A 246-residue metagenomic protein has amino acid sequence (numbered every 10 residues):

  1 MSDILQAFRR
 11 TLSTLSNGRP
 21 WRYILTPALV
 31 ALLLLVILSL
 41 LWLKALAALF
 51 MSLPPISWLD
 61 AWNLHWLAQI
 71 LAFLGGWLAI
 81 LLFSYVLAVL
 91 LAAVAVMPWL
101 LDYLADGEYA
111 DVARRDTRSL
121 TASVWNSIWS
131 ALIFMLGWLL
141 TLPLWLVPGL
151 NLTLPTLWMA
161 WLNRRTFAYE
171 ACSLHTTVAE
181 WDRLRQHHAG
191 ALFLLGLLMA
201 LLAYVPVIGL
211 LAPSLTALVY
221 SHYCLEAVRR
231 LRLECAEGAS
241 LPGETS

Functional and structural regions predicted by a protein language model:
M1-T141, A179, H188-A191, G196-M199 (+3 more regions): Helix-coil boundary and N-terminal low-complexity module in membrane systems
I70-D102, W145-C172, V207-L233: Selective recognition of hydrophobic, aromatic-rich stretches within alpha-helical transmembrane segments of polytopic
W158-L201: Glycine/small-residue-rich hydrophobic helix-like segments
